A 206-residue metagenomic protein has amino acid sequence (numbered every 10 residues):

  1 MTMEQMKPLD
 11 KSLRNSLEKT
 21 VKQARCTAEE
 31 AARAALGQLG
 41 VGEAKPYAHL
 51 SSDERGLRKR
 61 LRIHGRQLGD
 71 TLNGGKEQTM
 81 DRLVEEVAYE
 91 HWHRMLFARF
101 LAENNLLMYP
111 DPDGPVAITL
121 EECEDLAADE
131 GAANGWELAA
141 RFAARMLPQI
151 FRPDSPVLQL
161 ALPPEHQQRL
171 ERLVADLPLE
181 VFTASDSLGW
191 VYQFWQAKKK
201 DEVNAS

Functional and structural regions predicted by a protein language model:
T2-S206: Preference for the N-terminal adenyl/adenosyl cofactor-binding alpha/beta module
